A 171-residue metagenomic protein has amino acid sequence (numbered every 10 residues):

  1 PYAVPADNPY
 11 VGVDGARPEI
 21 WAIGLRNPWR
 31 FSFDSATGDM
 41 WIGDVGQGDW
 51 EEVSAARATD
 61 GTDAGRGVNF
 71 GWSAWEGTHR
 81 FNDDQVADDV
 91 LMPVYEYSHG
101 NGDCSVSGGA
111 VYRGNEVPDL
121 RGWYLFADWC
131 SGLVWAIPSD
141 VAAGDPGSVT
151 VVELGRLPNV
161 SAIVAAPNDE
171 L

Functional and structural regions predicted by a protein language model:
P1-T150, A166-E170: Beta-propeller domain segments
E153-R156: Short loop/turn motifs that cap or connect beta-strands within the blades of beta-propeller-type repeat domains
N159-I163: Repeated scaffold domains used in trafficking and secretory/extracellular systems, primarily beta-propellers
